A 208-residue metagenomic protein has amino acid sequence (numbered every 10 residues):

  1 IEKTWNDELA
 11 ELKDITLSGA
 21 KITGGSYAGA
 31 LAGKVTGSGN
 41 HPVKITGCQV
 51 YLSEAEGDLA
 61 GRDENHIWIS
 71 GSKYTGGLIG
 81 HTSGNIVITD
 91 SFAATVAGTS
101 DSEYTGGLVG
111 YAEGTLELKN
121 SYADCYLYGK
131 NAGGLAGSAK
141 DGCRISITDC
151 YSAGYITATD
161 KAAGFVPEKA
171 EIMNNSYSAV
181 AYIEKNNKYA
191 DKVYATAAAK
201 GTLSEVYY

Functional and structural regions predicted by a protein language model:
I1-Y208: Predominantly extracellular beta-rich ligand-binding scaffolds that present long acidic/polar faces for carbohydrate
